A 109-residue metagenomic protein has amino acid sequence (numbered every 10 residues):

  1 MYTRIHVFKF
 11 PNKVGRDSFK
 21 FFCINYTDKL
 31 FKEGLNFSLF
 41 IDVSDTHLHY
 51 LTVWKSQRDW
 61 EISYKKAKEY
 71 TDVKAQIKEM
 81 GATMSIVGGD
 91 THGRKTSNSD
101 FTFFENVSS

Functional and structural regions predicted by a protein language model:
Y2-K9: Active-site-flanking beta-strand signature of metal-NTP-handling nucleotidyl enzymes and homologous cyclase-like
K9, L51-V53: Short hydrophobic/aromatic beta-strand micro-patches that form the beta-sheet surface supporting nucleotide- or nucleic
K9-F21: Short, surface-exposed ligand-recognition loops at beta-strand->loop->(often short) alpha-helix junctions that present
N25-F37, V53-K95: An amphipathic, aromatic/His-enriched active-site/gating alpha helix that lines ligand/cofactor pockets
G89-S109: Acidic/histidine-enriched, glycine/proline-rich intrinsically disordered or flexible terminal extensions
